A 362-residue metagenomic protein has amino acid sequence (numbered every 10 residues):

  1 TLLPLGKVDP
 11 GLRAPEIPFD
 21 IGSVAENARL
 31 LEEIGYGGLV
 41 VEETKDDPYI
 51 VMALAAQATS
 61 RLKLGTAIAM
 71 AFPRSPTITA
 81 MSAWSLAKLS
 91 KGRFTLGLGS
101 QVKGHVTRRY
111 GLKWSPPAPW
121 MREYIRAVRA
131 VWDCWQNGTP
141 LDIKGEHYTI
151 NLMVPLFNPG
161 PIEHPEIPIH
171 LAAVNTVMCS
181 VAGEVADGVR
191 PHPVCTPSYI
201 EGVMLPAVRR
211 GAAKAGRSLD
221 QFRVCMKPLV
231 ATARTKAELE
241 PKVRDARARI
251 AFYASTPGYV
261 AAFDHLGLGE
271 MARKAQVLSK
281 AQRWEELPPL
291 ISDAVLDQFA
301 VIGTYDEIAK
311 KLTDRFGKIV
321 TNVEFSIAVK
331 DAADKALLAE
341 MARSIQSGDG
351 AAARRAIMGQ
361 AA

Functional and structural regions predicted by a protein language model:
T1-G65, I167, M358-A362: N-terminal beta1-alpha1-beta2 module of alpha/beta enzyme domains
T1-I21, A69, R74-P76, E163-V174 (+2 more regions): Active-site mouth loops of central-metabolism enzymes
T1-P4, L39-V41, L64-A67, F94-L98 (+4 more regions): Hydrophobic faces of well-ordered beta-strands that scaffold small-molecule active sites in alpha/beta enzyme cores
D9-G11, A80-A83, A87-G188, P193-F222 (+2 more regions): Internal, glycine-rich beta/alpha segment that forms the wall or movable "lid" of small-molecule/cofactor binding
I17-L30, A173-V181, T304-D314: Short, acidic/polar
Y36-T59, M70, P193-P197, F263 (+1 more regions): Glycine-rich, proline-tolerant flexible connector loops at the mouths of alpha/beta enzymes
V51-A69, P73, Y124, G211-A213 (+1 more regions): Alpha-helix-loop-beta-strand connector modules within alpha/beta enzyme cores
E238-A294: Active-site pocket-lining/capping segments in soluble small-molecule metabolic enzymes
